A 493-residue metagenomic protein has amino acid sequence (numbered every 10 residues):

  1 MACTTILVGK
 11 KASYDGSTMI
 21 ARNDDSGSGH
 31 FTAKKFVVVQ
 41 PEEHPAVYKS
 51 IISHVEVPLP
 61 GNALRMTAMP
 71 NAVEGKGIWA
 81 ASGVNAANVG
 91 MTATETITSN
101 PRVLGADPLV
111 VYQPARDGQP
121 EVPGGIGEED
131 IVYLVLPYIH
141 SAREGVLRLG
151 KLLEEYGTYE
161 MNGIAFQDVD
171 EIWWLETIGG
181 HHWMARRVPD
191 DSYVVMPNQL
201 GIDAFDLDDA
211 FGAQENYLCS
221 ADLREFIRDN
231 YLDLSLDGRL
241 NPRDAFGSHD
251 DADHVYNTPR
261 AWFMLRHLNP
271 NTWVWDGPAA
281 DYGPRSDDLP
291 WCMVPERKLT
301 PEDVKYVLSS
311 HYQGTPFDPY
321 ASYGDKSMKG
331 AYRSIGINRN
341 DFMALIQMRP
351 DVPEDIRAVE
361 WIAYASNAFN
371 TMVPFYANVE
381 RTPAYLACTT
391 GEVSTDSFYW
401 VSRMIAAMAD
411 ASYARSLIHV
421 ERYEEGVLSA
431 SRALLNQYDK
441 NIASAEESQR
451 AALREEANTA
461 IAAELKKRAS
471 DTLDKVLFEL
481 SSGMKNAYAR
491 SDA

Functional and structural regions predicted by a protein language model:
A2-E128, R148-A280: A contiguous strand-loop segment
P60-R65, V146, S322-G330: Short Pro/Gly-enriched beta-strand edge/turn motifs at strand-loop
V132-Y138: Short, well-ordered beta-strand elements within core beta-sheets of diverse protein domains
Y138-E144: Short, charged, surface-exposed loops that flank catalytic or proteolytic processing sites
E225-D351: Glycine-rich, aromatic-lined ligand/substrate-binding cores of catalytic and carbohydrate-binding domains
Q313, F317-S444: Substrate-recognition/cap regions that form aromatic- and gly/pro-loop-enriched pockets for small-molecule ligands
E424-A493: Histidine-centered catalytic/metal-binding microenvironments
